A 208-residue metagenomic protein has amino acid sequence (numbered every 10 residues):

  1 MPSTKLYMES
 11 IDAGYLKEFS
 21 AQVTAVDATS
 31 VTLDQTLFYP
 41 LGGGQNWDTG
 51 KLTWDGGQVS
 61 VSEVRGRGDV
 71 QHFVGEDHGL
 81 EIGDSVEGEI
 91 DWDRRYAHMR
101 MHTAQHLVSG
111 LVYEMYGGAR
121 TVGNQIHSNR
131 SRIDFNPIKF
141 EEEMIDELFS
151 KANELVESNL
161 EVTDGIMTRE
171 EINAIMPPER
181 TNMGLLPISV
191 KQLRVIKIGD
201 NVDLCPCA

Functional and structural regions predicted by a protein language model:
M1-A208: A glycine- and charged-residue-rich anion-binding loop/surface
